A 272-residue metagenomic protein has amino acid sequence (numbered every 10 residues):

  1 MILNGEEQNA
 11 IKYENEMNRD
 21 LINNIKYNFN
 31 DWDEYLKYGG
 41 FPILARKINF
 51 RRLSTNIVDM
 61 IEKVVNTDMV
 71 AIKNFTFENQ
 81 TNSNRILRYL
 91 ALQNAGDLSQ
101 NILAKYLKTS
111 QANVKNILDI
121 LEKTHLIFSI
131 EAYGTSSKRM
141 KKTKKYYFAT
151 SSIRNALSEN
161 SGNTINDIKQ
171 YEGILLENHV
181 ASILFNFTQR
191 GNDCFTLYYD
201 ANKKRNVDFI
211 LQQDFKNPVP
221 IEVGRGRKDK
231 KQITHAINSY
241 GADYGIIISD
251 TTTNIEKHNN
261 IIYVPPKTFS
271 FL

Functional and structural regions predicted by a protein language model:
I2-A156, G162, I168-L175, S182: Interdomain hinge/linker elements that couple catalytic modules in large macromolecular machines
L126, I130-L272: A cross-kingdom feature that marks ATP-driven nucleic-acid transaction machinery
